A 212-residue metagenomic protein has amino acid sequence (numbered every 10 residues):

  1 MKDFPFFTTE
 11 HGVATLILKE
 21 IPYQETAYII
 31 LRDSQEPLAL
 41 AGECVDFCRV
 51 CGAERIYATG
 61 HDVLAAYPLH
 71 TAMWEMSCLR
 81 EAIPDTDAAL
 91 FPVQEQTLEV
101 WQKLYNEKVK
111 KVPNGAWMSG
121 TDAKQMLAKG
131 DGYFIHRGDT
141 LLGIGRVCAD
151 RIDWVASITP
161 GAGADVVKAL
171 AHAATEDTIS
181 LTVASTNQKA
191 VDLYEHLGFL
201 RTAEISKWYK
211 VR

Functional and structural regions predicted by a protein language model:
M1-D3, P84-A116: Short amphipathic alpha-helix that is part of the acyltransferase structural core
M1-E10, K111-G138: Active-site rim helix/loop that mediates acceptor-substrate recognition in acyltransferases
M1-E43, R137-T159: Conserved donor-binding loop and adjoining core beta-sheet/short helix segment in diverse acyl/aminoacyl transferases
L31-A88, A203-V211: Acyl-donor-binding surface of acyltransferase catalytic domains
Q35-F47, T159-A174, V191-H196: Conserved acetyl-CoA-binding loop-helix of GNAT-fold acetyltransferases
V45-F47, R55-A58, Q125-A128, H136 (+2 more regions): Alpha-helix C-terminal capping segments
I56-A58, I152, I179-V183: Conserved hydrophobic beta-strand within the GNAT/NAT acetyltransferase core sheet that lines the active-site cleft
A173, S180-R212: Hydrophilic extracytoplasmic domains
